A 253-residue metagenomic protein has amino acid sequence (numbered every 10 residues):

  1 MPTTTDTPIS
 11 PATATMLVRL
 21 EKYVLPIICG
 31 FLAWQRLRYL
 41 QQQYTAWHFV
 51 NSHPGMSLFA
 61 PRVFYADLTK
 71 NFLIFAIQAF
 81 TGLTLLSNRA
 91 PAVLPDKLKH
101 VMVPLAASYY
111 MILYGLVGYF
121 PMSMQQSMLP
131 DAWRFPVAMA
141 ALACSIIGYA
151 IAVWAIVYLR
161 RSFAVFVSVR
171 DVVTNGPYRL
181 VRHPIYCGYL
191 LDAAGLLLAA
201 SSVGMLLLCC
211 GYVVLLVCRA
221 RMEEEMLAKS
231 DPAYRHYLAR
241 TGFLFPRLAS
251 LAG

Functional and structural regions predicted by a protein language model:
M1-F166, G195-G253: Membrane-anchoring alpha-helices and their flanking helix-loop junctions
R170-G188: Solvent-exposed interhelical
